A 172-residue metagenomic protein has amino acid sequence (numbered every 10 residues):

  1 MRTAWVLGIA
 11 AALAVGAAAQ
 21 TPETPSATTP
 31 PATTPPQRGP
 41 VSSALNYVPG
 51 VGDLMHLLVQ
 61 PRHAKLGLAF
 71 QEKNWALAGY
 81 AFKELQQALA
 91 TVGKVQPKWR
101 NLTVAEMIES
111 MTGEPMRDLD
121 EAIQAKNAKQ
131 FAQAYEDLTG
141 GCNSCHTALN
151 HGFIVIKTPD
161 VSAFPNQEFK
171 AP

Functional and structural regions predicted by a protein language model:
A4-G16: Bacterial N-terminal signal peptides
E23-P172: Sequence context surrounding c-type heme c attachment/ligation sites in exported
